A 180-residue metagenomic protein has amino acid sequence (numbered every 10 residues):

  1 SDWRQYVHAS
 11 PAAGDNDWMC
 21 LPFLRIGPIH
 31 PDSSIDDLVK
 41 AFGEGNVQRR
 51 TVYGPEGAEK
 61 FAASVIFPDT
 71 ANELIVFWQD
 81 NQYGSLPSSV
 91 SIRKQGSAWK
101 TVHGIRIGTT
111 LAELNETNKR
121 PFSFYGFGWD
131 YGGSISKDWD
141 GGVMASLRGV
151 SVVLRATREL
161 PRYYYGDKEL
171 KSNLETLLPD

Functional and structural regions predicted by a protein language model:
D2-Y131, I135-D140, M144-G149, T157 (+1 more regions): Short helix/turn-capping signatures at newly exposed starts of structured segments
V153: Short, solvent-exposed beta-strand-terminating loops
